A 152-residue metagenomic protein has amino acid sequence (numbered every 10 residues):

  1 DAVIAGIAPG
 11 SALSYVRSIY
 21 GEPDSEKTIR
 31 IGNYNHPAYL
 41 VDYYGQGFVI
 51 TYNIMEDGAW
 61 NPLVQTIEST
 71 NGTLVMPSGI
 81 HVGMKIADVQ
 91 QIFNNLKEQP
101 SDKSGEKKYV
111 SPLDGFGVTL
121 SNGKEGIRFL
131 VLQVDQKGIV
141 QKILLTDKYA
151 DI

Functional and structural regions predicted by a protein language model:
D1-I7, G72-I80: Second-shell loop/turn segments in exported
S11-G58, H81-I139, L145-I152: A cross-family detector of function-defining hotspots
E56-T66: A structural motif
